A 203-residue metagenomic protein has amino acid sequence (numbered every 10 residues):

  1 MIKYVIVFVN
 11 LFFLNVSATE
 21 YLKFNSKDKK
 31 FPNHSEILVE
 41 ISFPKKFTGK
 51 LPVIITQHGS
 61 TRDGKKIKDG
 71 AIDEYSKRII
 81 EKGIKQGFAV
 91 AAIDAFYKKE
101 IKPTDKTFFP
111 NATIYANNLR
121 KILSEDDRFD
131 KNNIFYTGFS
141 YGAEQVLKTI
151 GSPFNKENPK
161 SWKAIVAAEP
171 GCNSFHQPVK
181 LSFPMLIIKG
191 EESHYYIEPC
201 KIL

Functional and structural regions predicted by a protein language model:
M1-A18: Classical Sec-dependent N-terminal signal peptides that target proteins to the secretory pathway
A18-G49: N-terminal cap/lid segment of alpha/beta-hydrolase-fold proteins
F47-L51, T56-E100, H194-I197: Short substrate-entry loop that stabilizes the transition state in hydrolases
G59, S140, E169: Catalytic nucleophile serine of serine hydrolases, specifically the conserved "nucleophile elbow" pentapeptide
D105-D127, K148: Alpha/beta-hydrolase active-site loop
G138-V146: Gly/Ala-rich beta-loop-alpha elbow adjacent to hydrolase catalytic centers
K156-G171: A conserved short beta-strand
L181, I187-K189: Short beta-strand/loop motif that positions the catalytic acidic residue of the alpha/beta-hydrolase fold
